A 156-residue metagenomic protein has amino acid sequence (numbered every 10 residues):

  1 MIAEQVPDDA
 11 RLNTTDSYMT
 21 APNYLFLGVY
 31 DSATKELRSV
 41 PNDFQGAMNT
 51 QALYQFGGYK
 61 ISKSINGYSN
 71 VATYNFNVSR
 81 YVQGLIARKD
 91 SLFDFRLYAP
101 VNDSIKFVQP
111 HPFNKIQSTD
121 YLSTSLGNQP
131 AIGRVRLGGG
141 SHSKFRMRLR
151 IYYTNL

Functional and structural regions predicted by a protein language model:
I2-L156: Secreted, disulfide-rich extracellular signaling modules
